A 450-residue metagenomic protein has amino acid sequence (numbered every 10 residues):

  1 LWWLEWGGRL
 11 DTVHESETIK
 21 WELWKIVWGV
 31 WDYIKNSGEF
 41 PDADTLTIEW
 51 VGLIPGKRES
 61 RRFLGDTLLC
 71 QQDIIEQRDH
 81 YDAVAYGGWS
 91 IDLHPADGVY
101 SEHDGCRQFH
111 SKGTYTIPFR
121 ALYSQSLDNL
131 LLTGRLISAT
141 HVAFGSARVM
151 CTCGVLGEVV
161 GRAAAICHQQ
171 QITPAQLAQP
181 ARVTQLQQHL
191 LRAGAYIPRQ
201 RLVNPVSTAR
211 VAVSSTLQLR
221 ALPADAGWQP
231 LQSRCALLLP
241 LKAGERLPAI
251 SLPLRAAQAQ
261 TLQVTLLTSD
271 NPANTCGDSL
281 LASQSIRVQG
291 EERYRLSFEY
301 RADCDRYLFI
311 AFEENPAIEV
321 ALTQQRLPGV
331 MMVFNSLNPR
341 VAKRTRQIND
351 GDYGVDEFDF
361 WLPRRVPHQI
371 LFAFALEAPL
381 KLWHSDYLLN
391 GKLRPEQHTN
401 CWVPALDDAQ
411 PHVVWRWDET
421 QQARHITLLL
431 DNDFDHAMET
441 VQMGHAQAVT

Functional and structural regions predicted by a protein language model:
L1-R246, A257-G290, E299, F312-N349: Flavin (FAD/FMN)-binding glycine-rich loop and adjacent Rossmann-like elements that form
L46, L130-L131, L308, V413-W415 (+1 more regions): A broad, low-specificity signal marking well-ordered, structured residues that form hydrophobic/aromatic
P198-Q218, Q324-Q397, N432-A448: Juxtadomain low-complexity/linker regions and immediately adjacent membrane-anchoring helices
L238, G244, P248-N274, L327-G329 (+2 more regions): Aromatic, loop-rich ligand-recognition surfaces of beta-strand-rich domains
I250, F309-I310: Long, low-complexity, Ser/Pro/Thr- and acidic-rich intrinsically disordered regulatory regions
G277-C304, E313-P316, L406-Q410, N432-T450: Trp- and acidic/polar-enriched beta-sheet ligand-binding modules for extracellular glycan and matrix recognition
Y307-F309, H425: Short, conserved beta-strand segments of beta-strand-rich sandwich/propeller modules, principally
